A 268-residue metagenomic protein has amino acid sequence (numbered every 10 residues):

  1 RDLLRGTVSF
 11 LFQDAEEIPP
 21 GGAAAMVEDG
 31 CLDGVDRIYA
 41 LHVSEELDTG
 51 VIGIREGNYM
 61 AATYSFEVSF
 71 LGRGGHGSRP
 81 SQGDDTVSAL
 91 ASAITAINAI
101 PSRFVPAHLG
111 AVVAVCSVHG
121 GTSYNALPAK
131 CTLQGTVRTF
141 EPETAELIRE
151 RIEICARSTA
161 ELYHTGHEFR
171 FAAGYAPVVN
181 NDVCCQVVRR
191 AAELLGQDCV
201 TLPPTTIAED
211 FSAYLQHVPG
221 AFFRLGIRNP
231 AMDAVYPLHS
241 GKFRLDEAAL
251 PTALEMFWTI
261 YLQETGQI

Functional and structural regions predicted by a protein language model:
D2-P128, E209: Histidine/acidic-residue-rich, glycine-tolerant segments that coordinate divalent metal ions
I94-I268: Metal-dependent amide/peptide-bond hydrolase catalytic core, centered on the "pita-bread" metallohydrolase fold
